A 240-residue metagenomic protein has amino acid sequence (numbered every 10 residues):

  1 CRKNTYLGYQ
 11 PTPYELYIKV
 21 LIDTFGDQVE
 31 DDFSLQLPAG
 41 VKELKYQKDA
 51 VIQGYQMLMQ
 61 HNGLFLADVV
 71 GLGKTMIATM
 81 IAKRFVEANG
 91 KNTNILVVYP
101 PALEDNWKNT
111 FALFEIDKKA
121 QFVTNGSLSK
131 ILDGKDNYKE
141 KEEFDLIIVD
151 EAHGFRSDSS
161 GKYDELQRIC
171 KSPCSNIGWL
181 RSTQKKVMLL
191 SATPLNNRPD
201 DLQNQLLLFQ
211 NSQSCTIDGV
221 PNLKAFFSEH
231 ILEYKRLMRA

Functional and structural regions predicted by a protein language model:
C1-V69, M76-A88, S160-Q167: ATP-dependent helicase/translocase motor core
L64, I95, M188: Conserved beta-strand position immediately N-terminal to the Walker
G71, H153-S159, T193-L195: Catalytic acidic motif of RecA-like/P-loop NTPases
T75-I81, G90-L113, P194-L202: Conserved Walker A/P-loop ATP-binding site and its immediately adjacent core in helicase/helicase-like ATPase domains
P101, T124-S127, E151, L190-L195 (+1 more regions): A short beta-strand-to-loop transition that corresponds to the Sensor-1 phosphate-sensing loop of AAA+ P-loop ATPases
A102-Q121, F209-Q213: Conserved helix-turn-beta segment of the N-terminal RecA-like "Helicase ATP-binding" lobe in SF1/SF2 helicases
A120-L180: Conserved RecA-like ASCE ATPase "motif II neighborhood" in helicase/translocase motors
L146, E165-A240: Conserved P-loop NTPase motor "coupling/switch" region that bridges the ATPase
